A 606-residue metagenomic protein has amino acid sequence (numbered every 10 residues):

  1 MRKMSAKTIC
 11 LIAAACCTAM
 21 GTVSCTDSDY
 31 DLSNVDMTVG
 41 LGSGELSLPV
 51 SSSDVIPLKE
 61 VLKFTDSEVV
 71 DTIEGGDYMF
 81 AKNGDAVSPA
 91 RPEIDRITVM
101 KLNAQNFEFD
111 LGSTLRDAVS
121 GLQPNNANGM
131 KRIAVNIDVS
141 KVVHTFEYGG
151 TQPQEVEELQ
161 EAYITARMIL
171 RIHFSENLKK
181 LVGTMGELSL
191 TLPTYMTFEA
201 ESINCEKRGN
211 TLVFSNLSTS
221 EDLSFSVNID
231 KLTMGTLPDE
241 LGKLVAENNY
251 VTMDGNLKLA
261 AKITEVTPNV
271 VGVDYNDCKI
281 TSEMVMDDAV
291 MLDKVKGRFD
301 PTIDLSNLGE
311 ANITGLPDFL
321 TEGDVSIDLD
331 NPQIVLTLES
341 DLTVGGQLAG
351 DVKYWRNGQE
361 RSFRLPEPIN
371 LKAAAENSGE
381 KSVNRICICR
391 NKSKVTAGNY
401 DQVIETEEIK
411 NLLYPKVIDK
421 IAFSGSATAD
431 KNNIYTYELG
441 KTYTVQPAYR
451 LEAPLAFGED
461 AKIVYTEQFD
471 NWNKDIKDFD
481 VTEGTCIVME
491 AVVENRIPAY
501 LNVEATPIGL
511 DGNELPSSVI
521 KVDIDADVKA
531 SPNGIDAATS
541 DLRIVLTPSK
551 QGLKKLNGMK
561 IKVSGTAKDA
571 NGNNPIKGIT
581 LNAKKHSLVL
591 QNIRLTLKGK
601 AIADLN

Functional and structural regions predicted by a protein language model:
R2-L11: Bacterial N-terminal signal peptides that target proteins for export
L11-T18: Hydrophobic helical h-region of N-terminal Sec-dependent signal peptides in bacterial secretory/periplasmic proteins
M20-S24: C-terminal motif of bacterial Sec signal peptides marking the signal peptidase cleavage site
C25-N606: Extracellular/secretory-pathway and virion-surface proteins
